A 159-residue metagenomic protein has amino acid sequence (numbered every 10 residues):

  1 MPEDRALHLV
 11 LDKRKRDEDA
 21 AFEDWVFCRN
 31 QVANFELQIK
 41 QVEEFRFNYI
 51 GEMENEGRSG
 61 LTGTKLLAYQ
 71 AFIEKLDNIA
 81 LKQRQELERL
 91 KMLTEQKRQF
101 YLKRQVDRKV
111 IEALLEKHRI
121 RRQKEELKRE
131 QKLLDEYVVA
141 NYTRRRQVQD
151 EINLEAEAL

Functional and structural regions predicted by a protein language model:
M1-L159: Charge-rich amphipathic alpha-helical interaction elements
